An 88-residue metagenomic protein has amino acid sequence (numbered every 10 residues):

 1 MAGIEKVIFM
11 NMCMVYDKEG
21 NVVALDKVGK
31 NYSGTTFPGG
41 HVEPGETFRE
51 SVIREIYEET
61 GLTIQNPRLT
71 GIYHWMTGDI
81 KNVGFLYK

Functional and structural regions predicted by a protein language model:
M1-V22, P38: Conserved N-terminal beta-strand and adjoining loop/helix that marks the start of the Nudix/MutT-like hydrolase domain
V7, Q65, K81-V83: Residue-level preference for beta-strand/loop junctions
V7, T35, L62: Residues that recognize and position ribonucleotide moieties
I8, S51, R68: Short, conserved clusters of charged catalytic residues that mark active-site and nucleotide-handling motifs
D17, Y73-K88: Active-site-adjacent beta-strand/loop module that shapes the phosphate/pyrophosphate-binding cleft
D17-E58: Conserved Nudix-box catalytic region and its N-terminal flanking loop in Nudix hydrolases and closely related
T63-G71: A short coil-to-beta-strand element that immediately follows conserved catalytic motifs
